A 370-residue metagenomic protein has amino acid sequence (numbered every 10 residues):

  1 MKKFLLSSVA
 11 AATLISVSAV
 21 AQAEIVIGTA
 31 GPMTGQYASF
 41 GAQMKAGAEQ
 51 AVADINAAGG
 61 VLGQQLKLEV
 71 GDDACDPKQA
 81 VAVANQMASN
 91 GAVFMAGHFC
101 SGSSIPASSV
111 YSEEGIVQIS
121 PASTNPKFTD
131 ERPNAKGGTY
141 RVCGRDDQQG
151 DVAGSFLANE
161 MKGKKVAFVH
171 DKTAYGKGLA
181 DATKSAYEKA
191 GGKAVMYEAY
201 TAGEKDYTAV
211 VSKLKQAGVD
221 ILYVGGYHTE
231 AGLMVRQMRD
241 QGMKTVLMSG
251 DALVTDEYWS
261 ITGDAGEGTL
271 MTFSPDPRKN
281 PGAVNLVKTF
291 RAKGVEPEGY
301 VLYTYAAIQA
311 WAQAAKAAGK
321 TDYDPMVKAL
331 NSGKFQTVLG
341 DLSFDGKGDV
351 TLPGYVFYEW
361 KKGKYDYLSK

Functional and structural regions predicted by a protein language model:
K2-A10, A21-K370: Extracytosolic ligand-binding ectodomains
